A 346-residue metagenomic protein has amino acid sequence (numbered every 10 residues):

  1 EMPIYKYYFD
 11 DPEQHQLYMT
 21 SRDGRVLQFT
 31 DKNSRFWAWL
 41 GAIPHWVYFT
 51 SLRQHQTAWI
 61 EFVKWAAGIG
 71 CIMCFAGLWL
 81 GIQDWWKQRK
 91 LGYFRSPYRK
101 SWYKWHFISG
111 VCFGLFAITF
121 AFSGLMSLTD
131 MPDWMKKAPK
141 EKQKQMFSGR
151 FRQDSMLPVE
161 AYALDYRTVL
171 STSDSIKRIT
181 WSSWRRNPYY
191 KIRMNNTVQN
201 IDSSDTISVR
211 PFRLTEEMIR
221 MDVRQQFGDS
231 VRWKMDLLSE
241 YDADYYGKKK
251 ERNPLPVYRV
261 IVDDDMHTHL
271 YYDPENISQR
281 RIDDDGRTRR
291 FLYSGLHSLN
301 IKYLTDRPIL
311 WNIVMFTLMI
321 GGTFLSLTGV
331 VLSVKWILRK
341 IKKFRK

Functional and structural regions predicted by a protein language model:
E1-K346: Conserved histidines in hydrophobic membrane contexts and catalytic metal-binding motifs
